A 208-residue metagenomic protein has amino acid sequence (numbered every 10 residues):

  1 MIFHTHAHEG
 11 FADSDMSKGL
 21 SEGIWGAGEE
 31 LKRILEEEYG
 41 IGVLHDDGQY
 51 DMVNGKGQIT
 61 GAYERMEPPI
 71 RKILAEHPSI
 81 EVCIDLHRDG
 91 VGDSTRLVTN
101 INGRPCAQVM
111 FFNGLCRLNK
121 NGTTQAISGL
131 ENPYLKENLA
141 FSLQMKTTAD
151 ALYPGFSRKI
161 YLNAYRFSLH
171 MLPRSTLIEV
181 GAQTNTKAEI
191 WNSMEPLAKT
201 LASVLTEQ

Functional and structural regions predicted by a protein language model:
M1-E81, D89-T99, E195, L205-E207: N-terminal catalytic or cofactor-binding beta/alpha core of small enzyme domains
M1-H4, V43-D46, V82-D85, M110-F112 (+2 more regions): Structural recognition of the beta-strand scaffold that forms the well-ordered cores of secreted hydrolase catalytic
A7-G10, Q49-V53, R88-D93, L115-N119 (+2 more regions): Solvent-exposed loop/turn segments at secondary-structure junctions within structured extracellular/periplasmic domains
G26, E30, R65-K72, E137-Q144 (+4 more regions): Extracytoplasmic/secreted proteins, especially bacterial periplasmic and envelope-associated proteins
Y39-G42, P78-V82, C106-Q108, F156 (+1 more regions): Loop/turn elements at helix/coil->beta-strand transitions in domains of secreted/extracellular proteins
G92-L130: A short, glycine/acidic-enriched catalytic loop
P133-Y161: Active-site-adjacent substrate-binding region of metalloamidase/peptidase-like peptide-processing proteins
P154-Q208: Active-site-adjacent mobile loop/cap segments within catalytic or ligand-binding domains
